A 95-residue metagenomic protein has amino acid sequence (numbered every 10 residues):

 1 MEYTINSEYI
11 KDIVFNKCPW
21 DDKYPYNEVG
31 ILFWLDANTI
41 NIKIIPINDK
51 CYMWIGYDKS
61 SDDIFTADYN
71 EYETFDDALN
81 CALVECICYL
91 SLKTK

Functional and structural regions predicted by a protein language model:
E2-Y72, V84: N-terminal segment of the canonical double-stranded RNA-binding domain
Y69-K95: Ampiphathic alpha-helical segments that act as solvent-exposed interaction surfaces
